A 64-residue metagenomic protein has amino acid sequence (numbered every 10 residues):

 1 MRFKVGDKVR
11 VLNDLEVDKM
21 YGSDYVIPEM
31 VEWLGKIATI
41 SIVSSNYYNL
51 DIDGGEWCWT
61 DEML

Functional and structural regions predicted by a protein language model:
R2-L64: Basic/aromatic-rich interaction segments and small domains that mediate binding to polyanionic partners
